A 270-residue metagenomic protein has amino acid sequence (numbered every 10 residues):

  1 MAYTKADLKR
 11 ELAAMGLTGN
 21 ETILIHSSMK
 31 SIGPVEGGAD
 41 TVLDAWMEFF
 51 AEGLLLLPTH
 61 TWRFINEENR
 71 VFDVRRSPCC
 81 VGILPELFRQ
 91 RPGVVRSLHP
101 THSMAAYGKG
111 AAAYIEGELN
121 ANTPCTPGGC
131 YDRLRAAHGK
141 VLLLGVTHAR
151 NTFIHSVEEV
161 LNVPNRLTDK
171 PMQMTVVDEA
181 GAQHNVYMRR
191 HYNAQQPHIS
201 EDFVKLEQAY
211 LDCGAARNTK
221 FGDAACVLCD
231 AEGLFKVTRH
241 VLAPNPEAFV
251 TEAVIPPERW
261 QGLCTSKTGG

Functional and structural regions predicted by a protein language model:
Y3-R10: N-terminal basic/disordered segments at the start of proteins
K5, A39-L43, V81: Amphipathic alpha-helical segments in well-structured domains
L12-T22, R135-A136: Glycine-rich phosphate/diphosphate-binding loops that line cofactor/substrate pockets in enzymes
T18-N69: N-terminal active-site beta-alpha-beta segment that forms phosphate/nucleotide-binding and substrate-recognition loops
T41-V42, V157-N162: Short, solvent-exposed amphipathic alpha-helical segments in soluble enzyme and RNA/protein-processing domains
E52, P164-P197: Short, flexible loop segments at boundaries between secondary-structure elements
N66-S156: Internal, conserved structured core segments that host functional sites
R189-G270: Acidic/aromatic/glycine-rich contiguous surface patches that form carbohydrate-binding/processing clefts and analogous
